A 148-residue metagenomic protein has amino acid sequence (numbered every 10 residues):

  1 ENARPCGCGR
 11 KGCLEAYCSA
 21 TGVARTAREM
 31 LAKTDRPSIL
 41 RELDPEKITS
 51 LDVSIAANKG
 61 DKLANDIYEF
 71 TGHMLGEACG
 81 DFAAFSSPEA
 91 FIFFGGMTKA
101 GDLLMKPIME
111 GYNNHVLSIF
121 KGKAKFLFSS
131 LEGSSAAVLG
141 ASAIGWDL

Functional and structural regions predicted by a protein language model:
N2-L148: ATP-binding/phosphotransfer module of carbohydrate and carboxylate kinases, centering on a glycine-rich
